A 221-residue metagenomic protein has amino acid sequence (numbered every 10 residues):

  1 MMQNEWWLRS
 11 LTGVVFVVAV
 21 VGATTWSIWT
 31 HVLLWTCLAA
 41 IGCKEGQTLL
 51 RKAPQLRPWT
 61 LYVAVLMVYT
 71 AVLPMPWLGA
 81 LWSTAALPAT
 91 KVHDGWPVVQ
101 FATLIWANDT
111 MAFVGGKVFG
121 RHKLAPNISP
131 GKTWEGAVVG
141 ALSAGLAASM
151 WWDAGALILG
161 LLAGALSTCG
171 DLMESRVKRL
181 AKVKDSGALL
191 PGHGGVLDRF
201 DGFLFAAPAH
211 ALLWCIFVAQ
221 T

Functional and structural regions predicted by a protein language model:
M1-L8, A19, A23, L38: N-terminal topogenic module of multi-pass integral membrane proteins
M1-V14, C43-A209: Interhelical loop and helix-boundary elements at the membrane-water interface of polytopic inner-membrane proteins
A19-V32, E45-L50: Short, hydrophobic transmembrane alpha-helix segments
H31-T36, I158: Hydrophobic alpha-helical membrane segments of integral membrane proteins
W35-E45: Central hydrophobic cores of alpha-helical transmembrane segments in multi-pass inner-membrane proteins across all
L212-T221: Juxtamembrane boundary at the C-terminal end of a transmembrane helix
